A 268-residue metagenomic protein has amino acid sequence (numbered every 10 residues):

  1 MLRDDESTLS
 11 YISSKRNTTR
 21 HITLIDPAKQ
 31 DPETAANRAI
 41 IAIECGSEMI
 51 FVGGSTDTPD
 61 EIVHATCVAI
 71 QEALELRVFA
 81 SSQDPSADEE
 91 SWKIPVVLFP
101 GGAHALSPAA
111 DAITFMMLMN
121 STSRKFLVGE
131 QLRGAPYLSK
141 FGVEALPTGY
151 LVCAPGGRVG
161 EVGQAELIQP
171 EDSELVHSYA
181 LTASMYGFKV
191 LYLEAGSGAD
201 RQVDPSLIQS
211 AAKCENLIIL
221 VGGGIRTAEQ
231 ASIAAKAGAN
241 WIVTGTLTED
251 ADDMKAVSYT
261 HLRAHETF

Functional and structural regions predicted by a protein language model:
M1-L24, S139-L146: N-terminal amphipathic alpha-helix/helix-capping segment at the start of soluble metabolic enzymes
H21-I25, I50-V52, V96-L98, I113 (+4 more regions): Hydrophobic faces of well-ordered beta-strands that scaffold small-molecule active sites in alpha/beta enzyme cores
V52-D57, M117-F126, G238-K255: Glycine-rich phosphate-binding active-site loops on the catalytic face of alpha/beta enzymes
L98-H104, R201, L220-A228: Glycine-rich beta-to-alpha transition loops that act as phosphate-gripper elements at the mouths of alpha/beta enzyme
H104-A110, R226-A239: Catalytic cores of alpha/beta
A105-S178: Conserved anion-binding
R158-I208, E249-A251, A256: Glycine/Thr-rich beta-alpha phosphate-binding loop at enzyme active sites
T260-T267: Conserved small/polar residues in nucleotide/adenosyl-binding loops
